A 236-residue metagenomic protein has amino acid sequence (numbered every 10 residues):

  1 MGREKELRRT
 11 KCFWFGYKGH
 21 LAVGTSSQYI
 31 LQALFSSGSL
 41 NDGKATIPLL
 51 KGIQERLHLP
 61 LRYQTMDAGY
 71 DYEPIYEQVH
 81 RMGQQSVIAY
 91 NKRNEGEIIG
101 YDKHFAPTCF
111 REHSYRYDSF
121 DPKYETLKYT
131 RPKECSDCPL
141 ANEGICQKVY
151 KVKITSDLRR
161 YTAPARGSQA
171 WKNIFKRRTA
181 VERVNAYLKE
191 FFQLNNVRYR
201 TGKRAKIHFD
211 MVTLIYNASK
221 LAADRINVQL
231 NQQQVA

Functional and structural regions predicted by a protein language model:
M1-R81, N91-N94: Polybasic low-complexity intrinsically disordered regions
S26, K51, E143, Q193 (+1 more regions): Residue-level marker of positions within ordered structural domains that often coincide with functionally constrained
L40-N41, G52-Q54, G83-Q85, F105-T108 (+2 more regions): Short, low-complexity, polar/charged sequence segments that are solvent-exposed and flexible
Q54-L57, Y72, G83, N142 (+2 more regions): Alpha-helix capping/termination and helix-coil
L61, V87-I88, A223: Acidic/polar loop patches that form or flank catalytic/metal-binding clefts of enzymes that bind anionic ligands
P74, E97-I98, H208-D210: Short, solvent-exposed polar/charged micro-motifs at secondary-structure junctions
R81-Y199: An anionic, glycine-rich sequence signature occurring as long contiguous blocks
Q169-A236: Basic, amphipathic alpha-helical segments enriched in Lys/Arg and hydrophobic/aromatic residues
